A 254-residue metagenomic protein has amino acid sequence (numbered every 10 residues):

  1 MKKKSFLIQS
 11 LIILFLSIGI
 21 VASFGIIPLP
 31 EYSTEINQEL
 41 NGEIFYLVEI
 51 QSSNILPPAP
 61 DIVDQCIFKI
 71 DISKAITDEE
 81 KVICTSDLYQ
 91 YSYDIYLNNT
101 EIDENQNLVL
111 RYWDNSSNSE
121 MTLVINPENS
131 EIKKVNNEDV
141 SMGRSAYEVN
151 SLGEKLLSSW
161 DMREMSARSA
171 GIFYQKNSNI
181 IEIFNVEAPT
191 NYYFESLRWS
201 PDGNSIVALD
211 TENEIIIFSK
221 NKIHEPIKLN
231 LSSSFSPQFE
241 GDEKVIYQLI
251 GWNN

Functional and structural regions predicted by a protein language model:
M1-L16: N-terminal Sec-pathway targeting helices
I27-S73: An edge-strand/N-cap motif at the start of beta-rich repeat modules
P28, S73-Y96, N126-G143, Q175-Y193 (+1 more regions): Multi-bladed beta-propeller domains
T34-N41, N99-Q106, Y147-K155, L197-S205 (+2 more regions): Blade-terminus and WD-like Trp-Asp/Gly-His loop motifs, strongest in beta-propeller folds
F45-E49, V109-Y112, L157-S159, A208: Residue position within the beta-strands of beta-propeller blades
P58-V63, D114-E120, R163-S169, D210: Short, solvent-exposed loop/turn segments at conserved positions within beta-propeller repeat blades
E212-E214: Loop/turn residues immediately N-terminal
